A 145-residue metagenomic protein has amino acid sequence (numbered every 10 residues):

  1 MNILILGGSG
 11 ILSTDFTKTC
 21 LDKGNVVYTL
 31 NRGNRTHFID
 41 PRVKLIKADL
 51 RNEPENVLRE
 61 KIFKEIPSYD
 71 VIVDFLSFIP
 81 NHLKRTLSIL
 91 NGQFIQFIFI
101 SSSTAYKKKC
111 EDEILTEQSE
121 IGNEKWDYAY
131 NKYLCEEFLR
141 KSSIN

Functional and structural regions predicted by a protein language model:
N2, V26-Y28, I95-Q96: Residues at the starts of beta-strands that form the adenosine-phosphate
I3-K23: N-terminal Rossmann NAD(P)H-binding glycine-rich loop of SDR-like oxidoreductase domains
L21, N91, R140-S143: Anion (oxyanion) recognition and catalysis
K23-V27, N145: A generic structural motif
L30-R35: N-terminal Rossmann-fold cofactor-binding loop
T36-I95, F99, A105-K107, E113: NAD(P)H-binding glycine-rich loop region in Rossmannoid oxidoreductase-like domains and their noncatalytic homologs
S103-W126, K141: Active-site "gating" loop of Rossmann-like NAD(P)-dependent oxidoreductase/epimerase domains
N123-N145: Active-site Tyr-X1-5-Lys
